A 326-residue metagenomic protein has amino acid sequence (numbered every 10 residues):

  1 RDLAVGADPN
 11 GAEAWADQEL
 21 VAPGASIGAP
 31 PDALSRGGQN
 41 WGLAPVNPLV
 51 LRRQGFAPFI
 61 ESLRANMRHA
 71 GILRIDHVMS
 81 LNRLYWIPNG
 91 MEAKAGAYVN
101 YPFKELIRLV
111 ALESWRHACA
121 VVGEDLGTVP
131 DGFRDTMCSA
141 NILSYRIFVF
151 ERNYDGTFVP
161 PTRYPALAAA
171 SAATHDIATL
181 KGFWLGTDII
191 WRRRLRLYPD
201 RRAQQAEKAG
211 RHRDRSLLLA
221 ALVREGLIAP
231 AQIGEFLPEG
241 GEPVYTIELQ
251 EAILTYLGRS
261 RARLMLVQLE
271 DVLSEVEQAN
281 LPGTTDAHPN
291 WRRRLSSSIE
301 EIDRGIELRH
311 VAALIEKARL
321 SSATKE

Functional and structural regions predicted by a protein language model:
D2: Conserved hydrophobic/aromatic pocket- or pore-lining residues that grip, position, or stack substrates in active sites
G6-L264, E270, V276, D286-A287 (+1 more regions): Alpha-amylase-like alpha-glycosidases and glucanotransferases acting on alpha-linked glucans and related
S260, Q268-K325: Histidine-centered catalytic/metal-binding microenvironments
